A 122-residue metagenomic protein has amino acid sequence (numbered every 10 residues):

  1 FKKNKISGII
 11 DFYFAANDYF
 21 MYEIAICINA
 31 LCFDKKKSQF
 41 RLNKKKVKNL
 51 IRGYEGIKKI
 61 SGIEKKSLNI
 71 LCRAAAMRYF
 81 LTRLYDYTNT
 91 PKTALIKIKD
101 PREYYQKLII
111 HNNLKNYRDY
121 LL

Functional and structural regions predicted by a protein language model:
F1-Y22: Active-site acidic catalytic loop and adjacent metal/ATP-binding pocket of ATP-dependent phosphoryl transfer enzymes
K2-K5, Q39-R41, K45-N49, K66 (+1 more regions): ATP-dependent phospho-/nucleotidyl transfer catalytic cores
K5-I9, I51-G62: Short amphipathic alpha-helical segments and their helix-coil junctions
F14, D18, R41-K44, I98-P101: Short, conserved loop/turn and helix-capping segments at secondary-structure boundaries that abut family-defining
A16, C72-R73: Secondary-structure capping and boundary motifs in well-ordered enzyme cores
M21-K58, A75-P91: Active-site activation/catalytic loop segments of kinase-like enzymes and analogous catalytic loops in related
G62-C72: All-alpha amphipathic helical-bundle segments outside canonical DNA-binding/catalytic cores that form hydrophobic
Y79-L122: ATP/Mg2+ or Mg2+-diphosphate-binding catalytic cores that bind nucleotide phosphates or diphosphates via glycine-rich
